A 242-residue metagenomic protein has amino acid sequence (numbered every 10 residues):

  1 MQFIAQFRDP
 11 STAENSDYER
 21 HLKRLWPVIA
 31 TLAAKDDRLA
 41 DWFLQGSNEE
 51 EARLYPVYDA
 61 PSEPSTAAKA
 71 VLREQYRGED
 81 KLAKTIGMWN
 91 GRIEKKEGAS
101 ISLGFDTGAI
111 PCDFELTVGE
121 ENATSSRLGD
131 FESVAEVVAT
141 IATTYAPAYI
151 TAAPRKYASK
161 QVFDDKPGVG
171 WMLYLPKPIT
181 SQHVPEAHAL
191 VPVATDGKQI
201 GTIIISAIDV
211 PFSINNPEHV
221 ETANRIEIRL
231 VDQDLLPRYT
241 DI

Functional and structural regions predicted by a protein language model:
M1-S47, R155-I242: C-terminal interaction module
A40-P154: Internal, hydrophobic cores of structured domains that mediate oligomerization or house catalytic pockets within large
